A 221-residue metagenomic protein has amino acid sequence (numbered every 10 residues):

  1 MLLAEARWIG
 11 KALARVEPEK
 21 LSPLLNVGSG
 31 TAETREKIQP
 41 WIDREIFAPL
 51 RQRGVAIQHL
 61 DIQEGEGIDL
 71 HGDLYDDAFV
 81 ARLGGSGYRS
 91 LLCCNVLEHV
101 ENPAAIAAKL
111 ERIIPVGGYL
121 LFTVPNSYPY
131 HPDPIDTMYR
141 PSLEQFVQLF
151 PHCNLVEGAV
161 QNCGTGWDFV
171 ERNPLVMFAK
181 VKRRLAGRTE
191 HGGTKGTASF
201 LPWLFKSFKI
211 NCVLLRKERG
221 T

Functional and structural regions predicted by a protein language model:
M1-A4, V27, K195, F205: Helical cap/lid subdomain of alpha/beta-hydrolase-fold lipid enzymes that gates access to the catalytic pocket
M1-L21: Class I SAM-dependent methyltransferase Rossmann-like catalytic core, especially the SAM/SAH-binding loop
M1-W8, E33-P40, C153-N154, G158-V160: Short N-terminal helix-initiation segments at or just after the protein's N-terminus
L2-I9, Q39, D43, Y139-L143 (+1 more regions): A structural signal for well-ordered alpha-helical scaffolds and beta->alpha junctions
A12-V16, L50, F150: Hydrophobic, Leu/Ile/Phe/Ala-enriched alpha-helical segments that form helix-helix packing faces
P18, R51, F205-K206: Short, flexible hinge/linker loops that cap or flank conserved catalytic cores
S22-P132, L143-V147, L215-K217: Conserved SAM-binding loop
E101-P115, Y119-T221: S-adenosyl-L-methionine-dependent methyltransferase catalytic module, highlighting the catalytic core
